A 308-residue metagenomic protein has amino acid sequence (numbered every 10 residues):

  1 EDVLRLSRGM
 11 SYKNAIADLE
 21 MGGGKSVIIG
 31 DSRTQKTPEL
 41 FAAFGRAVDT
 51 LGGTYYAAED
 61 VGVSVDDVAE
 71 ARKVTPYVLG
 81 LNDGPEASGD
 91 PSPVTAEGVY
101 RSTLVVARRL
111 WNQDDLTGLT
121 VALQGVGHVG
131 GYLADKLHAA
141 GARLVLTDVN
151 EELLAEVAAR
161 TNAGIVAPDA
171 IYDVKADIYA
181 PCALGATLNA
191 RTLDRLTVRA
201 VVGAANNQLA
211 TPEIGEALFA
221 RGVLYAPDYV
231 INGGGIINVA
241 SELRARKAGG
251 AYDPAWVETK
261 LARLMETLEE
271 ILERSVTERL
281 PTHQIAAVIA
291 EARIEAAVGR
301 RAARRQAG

Functional and structural regions predicted by a protein language model:
E1-E86: N-terminal ligand-binding/catalytic initiation module
L4-S7, P38-D49, A69-R72, A96-L104 (+8 more regions): Predominant activation on well-ordered alpha-helical scaffold segments within soluble catalytic domains
N14-L19, T54-D60, W111-T120, P168 (+2 more regions): Flexible, glycine/charged-enriched surface loops at secondary-structure junctions
Y55, L144, I165, L224-Y225 (+1 more regions): Hydrophobic beta-strand scaffold residues
D90-I178: Glycine-rich phosphate/diphosphate-binding loop of Rossmann-like nucleotide-binding domains
A107, R199-G308: Adenosine-phosphate binding glycine-rich loop
G118, E151-I231: Rossmann-like adenosine-cofactor binding region
